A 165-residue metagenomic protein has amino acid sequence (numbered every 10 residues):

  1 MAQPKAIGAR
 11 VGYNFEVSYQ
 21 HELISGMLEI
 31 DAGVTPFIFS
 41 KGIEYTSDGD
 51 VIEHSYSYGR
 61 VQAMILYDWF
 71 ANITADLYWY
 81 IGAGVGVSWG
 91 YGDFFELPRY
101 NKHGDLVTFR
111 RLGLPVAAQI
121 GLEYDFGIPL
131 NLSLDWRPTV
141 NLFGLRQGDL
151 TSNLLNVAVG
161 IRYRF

Functional and structural regions predicted by a protein language model:
A2-F15, M27-P36, P138-V140: Transmembrane beta-strand segments that form the barrel wall of outer-membrane beta-barrel proteins
P4-S18, A75, F143-S152: Solvent-exposed loop/turn segments connecting transmembrane beta-strands in outer-membrane beta-barrel proteins
G8, M64-L66, A158: Beta-strand secondary-structure signal
Q20-D105, R111-Q119, Y124-L132, R162-R164: Gram-negative (and chloroplast) outer-membrane scaffold detector with strong preference for beta-barrel transmembrane
S40, L142-F143: A short hydrophobic/aromatic micro-motif that marks alpha-helical segments and, especially, helix-coil
Y78, V140-N141: A short, flexible beta-alpha/helix-coil linker loop
D135: Extracellular serine-dependent O-acyl
N153-F165: Outer-membrane beta-barrel "beta-signal"
